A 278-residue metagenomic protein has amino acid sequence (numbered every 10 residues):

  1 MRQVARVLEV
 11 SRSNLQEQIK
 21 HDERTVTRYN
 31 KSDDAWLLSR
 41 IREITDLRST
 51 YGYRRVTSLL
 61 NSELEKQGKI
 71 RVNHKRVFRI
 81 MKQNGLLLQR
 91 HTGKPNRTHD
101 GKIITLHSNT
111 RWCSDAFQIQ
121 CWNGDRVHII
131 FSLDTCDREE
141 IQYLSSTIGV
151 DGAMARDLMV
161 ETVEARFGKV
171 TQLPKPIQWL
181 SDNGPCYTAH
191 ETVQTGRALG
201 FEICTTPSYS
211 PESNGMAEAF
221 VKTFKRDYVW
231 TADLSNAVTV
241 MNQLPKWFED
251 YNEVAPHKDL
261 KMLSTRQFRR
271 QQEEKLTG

Functional and structural regions predicted by a protein language model:
R2-V7, V56: Short alpha-helical "recognition helix" segments of helix-turn-helix
V4, H91-K94, S145, W179-N183 (+2 more regions): RNase H-like polynucleotidyl transferase catalytic core
R12-R111, S264-E274: Basic, flexible linker segments flanking DNA-binding modules in nucleic acid-interacting mobile-element proteins
T50, K66-Q67, I104-L106, W122 (+2 more regions): Conserved, non-catalytic sequence blocks in retroelement Pol enzymes and Pol-derived host proteins
R71-L133, M154-P176, G278: Mobile-element integrase/transposase regions, centering on the N-terminal DNA-binding/Zn-coordinating module
D137-I141: Hydrophobic "anchor" residues
T171-A189, L263-T265: Acidic/histidine-rich, metal-coordinating catalytic segments
K175, R197-F201, T223-G278: C-terminal domain-tail junction helix/linker
